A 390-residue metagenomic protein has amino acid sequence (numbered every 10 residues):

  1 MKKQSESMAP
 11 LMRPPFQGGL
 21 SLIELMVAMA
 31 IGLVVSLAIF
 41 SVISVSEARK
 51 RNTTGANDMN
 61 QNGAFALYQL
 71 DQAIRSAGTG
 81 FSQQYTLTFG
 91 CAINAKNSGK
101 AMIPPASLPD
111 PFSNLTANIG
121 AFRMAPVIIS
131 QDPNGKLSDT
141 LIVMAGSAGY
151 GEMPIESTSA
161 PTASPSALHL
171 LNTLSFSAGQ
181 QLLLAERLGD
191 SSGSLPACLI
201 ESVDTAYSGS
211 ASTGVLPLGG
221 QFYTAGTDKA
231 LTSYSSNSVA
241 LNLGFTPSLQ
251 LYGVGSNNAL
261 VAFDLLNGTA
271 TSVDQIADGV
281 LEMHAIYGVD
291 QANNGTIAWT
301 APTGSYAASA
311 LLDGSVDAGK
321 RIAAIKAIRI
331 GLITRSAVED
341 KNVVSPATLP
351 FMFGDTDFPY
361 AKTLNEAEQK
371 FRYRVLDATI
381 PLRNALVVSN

Functional and structural regions predicted by a protein language model:
M1-L20: N-terminal leader/signal peptides at the extreme start of proteins
F16-D71, R75-A77: Aliphatic-rich helix starts adjacent to a transmembrane/signal segment
A30, V34, I333-V338: Amphipathic, heptad-repeat alpha-helices with coiled-coil/zipper character that mediate oligomerization and scaffolding
A66-A327, G331, A337-R372, V388-N390: N-terminal pilin/flagellin-like segments and related low-complexity appendage regions
R329-L332, D377-T379: Active-site scaffold segments
V375-N390: Structural signal for terminal/edge beta-strands and the immediately following C-terminal loop/tail that closes
